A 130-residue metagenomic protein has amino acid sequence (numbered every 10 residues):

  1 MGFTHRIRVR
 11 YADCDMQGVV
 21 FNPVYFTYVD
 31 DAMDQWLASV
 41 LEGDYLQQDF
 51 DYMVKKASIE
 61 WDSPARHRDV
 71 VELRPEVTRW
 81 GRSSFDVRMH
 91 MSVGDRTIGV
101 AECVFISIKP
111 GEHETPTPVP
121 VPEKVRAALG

Functional and structural regions predicted by a protein language model:
M1-K55, P110-G130: Hot-dog-fold acyl-thioester-processing enzymes
F3, R66-H67, T78-G130: HotDog/MaoC-like acyl-thioester-processing domains
I7-V9, I59, P75, M89: Preference for bulky hydrophobic residues occupying beta-strand positions in well-ordered beta-sheet regions
W36-E72, E76-S84, I98-V100, I106: Hydrophobic beta-strand-centered segment that forms part of the acyl-chain substrate-binding groove
